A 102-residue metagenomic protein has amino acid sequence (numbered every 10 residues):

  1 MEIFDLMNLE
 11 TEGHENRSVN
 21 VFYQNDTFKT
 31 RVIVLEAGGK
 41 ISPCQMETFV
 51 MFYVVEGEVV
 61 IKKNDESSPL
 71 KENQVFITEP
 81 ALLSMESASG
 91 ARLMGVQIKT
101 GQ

Functional and structural regions predicted by a protein language model:
M1-T27, K62: A short, N-terminal "cap"/entry segment at the start of jelly-roll beta-barrel domains of the cupin/DSBH fold
N16, K29-M46, P80: Conserved short histidine dyad/triad with adjacent acidic residue
N25, E36, M46-E47, V54 (+2 more regions): A short, compositionally biased micro-patch
E47-N64: Glycine- and acidic-residue-biased ligand/ion/polar-headgroup-sensing regions
V55-E56, K71-E72, S89: A cytosolic small-molecule/anion-sensing beta-strand core signal
N64-A81: Short acidic-glycine-tyrosine-enriched beta hairpin
P80-Q102: Ligand-binding loop in jelly-roll beta-barrel domains
